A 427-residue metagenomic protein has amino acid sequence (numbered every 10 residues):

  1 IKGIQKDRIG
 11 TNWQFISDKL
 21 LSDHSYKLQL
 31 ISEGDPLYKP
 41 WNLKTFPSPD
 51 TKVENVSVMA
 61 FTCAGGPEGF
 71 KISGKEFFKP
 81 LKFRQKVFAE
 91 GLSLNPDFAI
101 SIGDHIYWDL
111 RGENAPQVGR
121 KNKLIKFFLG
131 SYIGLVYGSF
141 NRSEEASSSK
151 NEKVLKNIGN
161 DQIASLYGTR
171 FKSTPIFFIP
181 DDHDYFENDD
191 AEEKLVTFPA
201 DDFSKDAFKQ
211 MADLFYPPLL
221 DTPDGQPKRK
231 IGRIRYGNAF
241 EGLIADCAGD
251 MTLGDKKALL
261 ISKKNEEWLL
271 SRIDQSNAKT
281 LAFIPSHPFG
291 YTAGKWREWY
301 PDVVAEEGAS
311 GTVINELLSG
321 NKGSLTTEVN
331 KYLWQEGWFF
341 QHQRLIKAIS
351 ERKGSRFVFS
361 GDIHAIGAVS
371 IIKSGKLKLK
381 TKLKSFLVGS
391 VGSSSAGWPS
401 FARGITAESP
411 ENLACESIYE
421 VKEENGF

Functional and structural regions predicted by a protein language model:
I1-F427: Metal-dependent phosphoester/phosphodiester hydrolase catalytic core
